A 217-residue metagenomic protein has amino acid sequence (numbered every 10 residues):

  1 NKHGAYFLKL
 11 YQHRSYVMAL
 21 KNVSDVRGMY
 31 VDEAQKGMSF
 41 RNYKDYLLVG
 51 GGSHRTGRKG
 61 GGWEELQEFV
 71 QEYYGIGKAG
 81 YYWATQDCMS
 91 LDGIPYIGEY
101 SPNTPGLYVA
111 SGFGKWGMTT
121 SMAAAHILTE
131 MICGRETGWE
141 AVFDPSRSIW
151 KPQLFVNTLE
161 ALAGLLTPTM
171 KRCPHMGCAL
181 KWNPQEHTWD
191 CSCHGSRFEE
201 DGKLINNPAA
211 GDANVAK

Functional and structural regions predicted by a protein language model:
N1-Y43, G50: Flavin-dependent oxidoreductases
K2-H3, K21-V23, I76-Y82, F198-K203: Short Pro/Gly-enriched beta-strand edge/turn motifs at strand-loop
A5, E33-G37, K44, R55-T158 (+1 more regions): C-terminal catalytic lobe of FAD-dependent flavoproteins
D32, S39-N42, G98, K181-N183 (+2 more regions): Well-ordered beta-strand positions
L48, Y108-V109, T188-D190: General beta-strand recognition
P168-K217: Rieske [2Fe-2S] iron-sulfur-binding domain
